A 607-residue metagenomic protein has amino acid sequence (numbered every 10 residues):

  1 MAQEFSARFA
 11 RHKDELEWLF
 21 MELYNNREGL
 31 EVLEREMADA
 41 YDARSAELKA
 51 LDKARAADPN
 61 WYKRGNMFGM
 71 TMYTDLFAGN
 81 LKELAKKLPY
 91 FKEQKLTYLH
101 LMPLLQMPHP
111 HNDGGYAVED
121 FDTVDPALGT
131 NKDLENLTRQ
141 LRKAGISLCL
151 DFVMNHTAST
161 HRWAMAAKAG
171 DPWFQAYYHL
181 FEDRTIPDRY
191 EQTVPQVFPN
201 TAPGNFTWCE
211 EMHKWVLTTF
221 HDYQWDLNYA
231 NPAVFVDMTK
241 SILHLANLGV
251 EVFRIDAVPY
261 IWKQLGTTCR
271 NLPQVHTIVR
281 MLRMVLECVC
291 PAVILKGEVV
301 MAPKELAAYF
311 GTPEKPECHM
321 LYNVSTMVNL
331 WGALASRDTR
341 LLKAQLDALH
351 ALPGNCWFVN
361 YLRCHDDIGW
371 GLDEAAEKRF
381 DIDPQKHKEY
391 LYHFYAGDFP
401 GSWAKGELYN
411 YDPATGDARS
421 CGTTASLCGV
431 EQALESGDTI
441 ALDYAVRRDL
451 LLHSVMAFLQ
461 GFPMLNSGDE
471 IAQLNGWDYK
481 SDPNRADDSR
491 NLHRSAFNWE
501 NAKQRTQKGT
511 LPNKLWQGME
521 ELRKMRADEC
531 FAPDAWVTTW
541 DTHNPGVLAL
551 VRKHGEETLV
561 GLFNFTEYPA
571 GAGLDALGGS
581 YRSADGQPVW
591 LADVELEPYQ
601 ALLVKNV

Functional and structural regions predicted by a protein language model:
M1-A576, D585-V607: Active-site and adjacent substrate-binding regions of carbohydrate-active enzymes
